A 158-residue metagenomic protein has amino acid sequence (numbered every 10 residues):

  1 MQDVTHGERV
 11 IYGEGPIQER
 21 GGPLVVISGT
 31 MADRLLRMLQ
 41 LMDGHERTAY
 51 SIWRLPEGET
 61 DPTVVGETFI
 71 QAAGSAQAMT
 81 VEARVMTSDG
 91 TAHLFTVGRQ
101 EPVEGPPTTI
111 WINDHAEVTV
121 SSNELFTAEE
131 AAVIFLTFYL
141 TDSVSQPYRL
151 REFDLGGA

Functional and structural regions predicted by a protein language model:
M1-A49, R84-A158: Acidic, proline/glycine-rich low-complexity IDRs
D43-G90: Amphipathic, interaction-prone secondary-structure segments
